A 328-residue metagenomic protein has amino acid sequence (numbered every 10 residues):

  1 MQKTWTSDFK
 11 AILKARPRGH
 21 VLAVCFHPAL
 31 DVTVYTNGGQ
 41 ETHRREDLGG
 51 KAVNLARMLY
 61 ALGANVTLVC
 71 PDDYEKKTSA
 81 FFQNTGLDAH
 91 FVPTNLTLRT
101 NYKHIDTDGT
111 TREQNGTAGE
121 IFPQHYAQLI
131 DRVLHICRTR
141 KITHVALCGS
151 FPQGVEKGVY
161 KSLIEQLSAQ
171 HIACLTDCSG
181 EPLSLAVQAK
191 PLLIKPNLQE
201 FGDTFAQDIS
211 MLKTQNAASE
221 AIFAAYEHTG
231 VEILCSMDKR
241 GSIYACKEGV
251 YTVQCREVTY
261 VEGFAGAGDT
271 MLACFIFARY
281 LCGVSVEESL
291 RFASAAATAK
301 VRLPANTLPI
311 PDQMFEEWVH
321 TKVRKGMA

Functional and structural regions predicted by a protein language model:
Q2-Q40: Positively charged, low-complexity intrinsically disordered leader regions
Q40-D47, F223, Q254-G266: Short pre-catalytic strand/loop immediately N-terminal to key active-site residues, enriched for Gly-Thr
Q40-R99: Substrate-binding N-lobe of the ribokinase-like
Y60, S168, Y280: Gly/Ala-rich phosphate-binding loop of Rossmann-like dinucleotide-binding domains, activating on the conserved
H104-K141: Conserved phosphate-binding/catalytic loop of the ribokinase/pfkB sugar-kinase fold
I136-G154: Short acidic, glycine-rich surface-loop motifs adjacent to enzyme active sites
K161-V250: Conserved phosphate/ATP/ADP-binding segment of small-molecule kinases
E227-R240, K247, R256-K322: Conserved post-catalytic alpha-helical subdomain immediately downstream of the catalytic base and nucleotide-binding
